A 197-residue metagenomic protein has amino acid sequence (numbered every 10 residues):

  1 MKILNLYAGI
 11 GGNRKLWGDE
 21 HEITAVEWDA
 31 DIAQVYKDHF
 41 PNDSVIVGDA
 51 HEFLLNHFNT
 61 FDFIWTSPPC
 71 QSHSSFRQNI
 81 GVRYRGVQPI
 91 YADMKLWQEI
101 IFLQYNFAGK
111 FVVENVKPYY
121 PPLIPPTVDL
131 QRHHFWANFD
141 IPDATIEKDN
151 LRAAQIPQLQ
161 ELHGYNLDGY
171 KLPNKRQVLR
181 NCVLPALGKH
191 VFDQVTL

Functional and structural regions predicted by a protein language model:
M1-L197: Conserved active-site and SAM-binding loop architecture of S-adenosyl-L-methionine-dependent nucleic-acid
